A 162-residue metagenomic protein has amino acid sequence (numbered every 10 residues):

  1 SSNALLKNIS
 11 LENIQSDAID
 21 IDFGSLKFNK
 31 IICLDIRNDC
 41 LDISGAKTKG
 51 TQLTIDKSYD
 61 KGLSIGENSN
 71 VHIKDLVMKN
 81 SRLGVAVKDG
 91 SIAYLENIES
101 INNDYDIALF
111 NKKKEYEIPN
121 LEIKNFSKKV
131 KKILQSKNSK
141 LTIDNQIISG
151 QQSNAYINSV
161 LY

Functional and structural regions predicted by a protein language model:
S1-Y162: Extracellular beta-rich repeat passengers
